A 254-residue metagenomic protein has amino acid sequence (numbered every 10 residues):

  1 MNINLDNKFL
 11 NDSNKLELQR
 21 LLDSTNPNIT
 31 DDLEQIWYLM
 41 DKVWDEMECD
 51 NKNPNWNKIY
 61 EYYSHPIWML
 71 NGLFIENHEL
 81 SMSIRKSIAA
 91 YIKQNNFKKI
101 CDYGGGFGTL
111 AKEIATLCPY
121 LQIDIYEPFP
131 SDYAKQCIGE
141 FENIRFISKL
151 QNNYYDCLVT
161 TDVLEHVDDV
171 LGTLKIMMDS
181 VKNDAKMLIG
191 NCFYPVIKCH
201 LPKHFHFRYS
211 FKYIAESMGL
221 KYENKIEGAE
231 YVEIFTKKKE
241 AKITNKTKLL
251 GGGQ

Functional and structural regions predicted by a protein language model:
M1-N152, G190, I197-Q254: Conserved N-terminal segment of class I S-adenosyl-L-methionine
Y155: Alpha/beta-hydrolase fold active-site loops
V159: A conserved beta-strand element that flanks and buttresses the S-adenosyl-L-methionine
V163: Hydrophobic adenine-recognition pocket in adenosine-nucleotide-binding enzymes
H166-V167, V196: Short glycine-rich, flexible loops that bind phosphorylated cofactors or substrates
V167-D168, V181-N183: Helix-to-beta-strand junctions that scaffold the AdoMet/dcAdoMet cofactor pocket in Class I SAM-dependent enzymes
V167-I176: A short, conserved alpha-helix within the catalytic core of class I
D184-C192: Conserved beta-strand signature within the Rossmann-like core of class I S-adenosyl-L-methionine
